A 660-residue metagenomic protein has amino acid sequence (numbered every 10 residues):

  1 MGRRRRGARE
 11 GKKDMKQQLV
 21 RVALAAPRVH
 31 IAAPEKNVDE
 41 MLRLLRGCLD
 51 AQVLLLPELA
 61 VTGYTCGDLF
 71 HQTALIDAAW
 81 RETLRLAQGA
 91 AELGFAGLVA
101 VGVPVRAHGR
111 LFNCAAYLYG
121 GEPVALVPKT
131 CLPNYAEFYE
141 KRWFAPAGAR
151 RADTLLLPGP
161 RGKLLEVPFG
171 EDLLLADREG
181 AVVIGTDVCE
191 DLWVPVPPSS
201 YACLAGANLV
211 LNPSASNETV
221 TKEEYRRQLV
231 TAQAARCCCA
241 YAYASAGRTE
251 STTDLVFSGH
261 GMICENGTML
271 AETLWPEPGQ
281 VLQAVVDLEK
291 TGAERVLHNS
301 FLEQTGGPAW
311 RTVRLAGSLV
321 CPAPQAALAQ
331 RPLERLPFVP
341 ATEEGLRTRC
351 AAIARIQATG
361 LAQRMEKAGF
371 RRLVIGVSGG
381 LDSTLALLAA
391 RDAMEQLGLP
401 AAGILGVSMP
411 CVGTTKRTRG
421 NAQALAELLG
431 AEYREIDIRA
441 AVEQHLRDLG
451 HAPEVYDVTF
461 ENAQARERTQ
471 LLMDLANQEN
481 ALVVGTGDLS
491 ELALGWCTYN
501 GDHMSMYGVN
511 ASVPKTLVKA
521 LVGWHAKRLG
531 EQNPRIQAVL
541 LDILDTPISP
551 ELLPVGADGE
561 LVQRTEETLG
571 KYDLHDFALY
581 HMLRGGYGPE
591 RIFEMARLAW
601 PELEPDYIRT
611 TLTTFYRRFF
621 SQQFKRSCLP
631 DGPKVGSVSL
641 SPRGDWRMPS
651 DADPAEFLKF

Functional and structural regions predicted by a protein language model:
G7, V285-V286, T610: Charge-dense, low-complexity polyampholytic segments
G11-G376, D392-A401: Enzyme catalytic cores with a strong preference for nitrogen-chemistry domains
G180-V182, C237-C239, S251, E265 (+4 more regions): ATP/NTP-dependent adenylation/nucleotidyl-transfer catalytic domains that generate, transfer, or process NMP-activated
